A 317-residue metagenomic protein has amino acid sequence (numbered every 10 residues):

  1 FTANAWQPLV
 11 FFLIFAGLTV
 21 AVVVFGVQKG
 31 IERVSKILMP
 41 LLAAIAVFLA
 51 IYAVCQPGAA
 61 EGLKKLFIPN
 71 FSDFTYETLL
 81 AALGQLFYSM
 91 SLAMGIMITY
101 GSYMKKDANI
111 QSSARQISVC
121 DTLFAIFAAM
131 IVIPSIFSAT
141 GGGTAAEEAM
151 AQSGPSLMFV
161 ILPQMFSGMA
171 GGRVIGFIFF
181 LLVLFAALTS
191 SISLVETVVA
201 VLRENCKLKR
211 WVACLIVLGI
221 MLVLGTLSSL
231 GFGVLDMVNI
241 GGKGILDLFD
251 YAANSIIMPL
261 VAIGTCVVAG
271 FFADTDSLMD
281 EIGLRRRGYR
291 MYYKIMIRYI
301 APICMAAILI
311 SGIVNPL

Functional and structural regions predicted by a protein language model:
F1-V24, Q28, A60-L80, E147-E148 (+4 more regions): Inter-helical loop and helix-membrane interface segments of multi-pass membrane transporters/permeases
F1-V24, S91-I98, F177-L181, F185-V195 (+1 more regions): Transmembrane alpha-helical segments of multi-pass small-molecule transport proteins
I14-I37, T99-N109, V199-K207: Membrane-water interface regions at transmembrane-helix termini and the short interhelical loops of multi-pass membrane
G30-I37, A145-S156, G172-F185, A200-V212 (+2 more regions): Transmembrane helix-loop boundary segments of multi-pass membrane transporters
E32, K36-L188, V212-A213: Membrane-embedded translocation segments of transport machinery
A43-L66, F137-S138, L224-G233, P259 (+2 more regions): Hydrophobic alpha-helical segments and their helix-loop junctions in multi-pass secondary transporters
C120-I126, R173-G176, F185-L188, L202-M237 (+1 more regions): Loop-to-transmembrane helix boundary motifs in multi-pass membrane proteins
V198, C206-L218, D250-A307: C-terminal membrane-solvent junction of multi-pass transporters and transport-like membrane proteins
